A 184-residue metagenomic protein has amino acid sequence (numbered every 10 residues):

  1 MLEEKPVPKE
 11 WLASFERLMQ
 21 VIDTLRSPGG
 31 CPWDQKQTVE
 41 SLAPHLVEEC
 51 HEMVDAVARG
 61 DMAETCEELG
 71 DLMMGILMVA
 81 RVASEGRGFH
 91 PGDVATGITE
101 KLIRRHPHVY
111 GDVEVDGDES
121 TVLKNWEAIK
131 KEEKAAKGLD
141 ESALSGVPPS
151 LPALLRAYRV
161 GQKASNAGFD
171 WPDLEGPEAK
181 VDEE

Functional and structural regions predicted by a protein language model:
M1-E68, M74-E184: Flexible "arm" and connector segments at domain edges
